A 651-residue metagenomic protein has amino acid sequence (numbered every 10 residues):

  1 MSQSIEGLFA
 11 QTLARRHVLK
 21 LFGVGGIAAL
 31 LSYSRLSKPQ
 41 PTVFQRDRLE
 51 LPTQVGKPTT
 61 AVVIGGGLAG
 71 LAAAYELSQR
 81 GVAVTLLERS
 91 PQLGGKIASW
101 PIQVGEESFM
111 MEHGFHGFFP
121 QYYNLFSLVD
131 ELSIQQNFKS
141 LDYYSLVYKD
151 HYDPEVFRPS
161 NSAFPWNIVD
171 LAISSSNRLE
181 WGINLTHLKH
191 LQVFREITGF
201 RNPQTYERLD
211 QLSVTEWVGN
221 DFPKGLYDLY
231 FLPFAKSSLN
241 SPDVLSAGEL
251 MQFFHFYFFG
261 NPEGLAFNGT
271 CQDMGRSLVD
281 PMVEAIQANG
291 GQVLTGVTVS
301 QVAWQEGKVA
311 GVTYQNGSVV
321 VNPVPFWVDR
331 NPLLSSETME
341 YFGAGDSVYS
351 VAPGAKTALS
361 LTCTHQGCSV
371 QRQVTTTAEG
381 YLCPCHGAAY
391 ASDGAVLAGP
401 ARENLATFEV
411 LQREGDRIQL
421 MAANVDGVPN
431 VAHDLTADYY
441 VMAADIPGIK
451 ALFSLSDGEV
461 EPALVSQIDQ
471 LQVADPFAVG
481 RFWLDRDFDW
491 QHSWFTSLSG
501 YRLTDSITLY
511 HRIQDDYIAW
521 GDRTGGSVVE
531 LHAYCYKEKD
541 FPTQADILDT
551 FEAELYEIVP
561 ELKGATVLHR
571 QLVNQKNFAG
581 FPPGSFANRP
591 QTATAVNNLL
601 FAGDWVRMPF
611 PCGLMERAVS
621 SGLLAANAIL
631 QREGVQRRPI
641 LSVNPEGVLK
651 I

Functional and structural regions predicted by a protein language model:
M1-A14, K38-P41: N-terminal secretory signal peptides
A14-G23, I27, L31: N-terminal export leaders
T59-T85: N-terminal Rossmann-like FAD-binding beta1-loop-alpha1 element of flavoenzymes
Q79-P101: Glycine-rich FAD pyrophosphate-binding loop
L125-F126, D130-E131, Q136-M251, G260: Mobile amphipathic helical/loop "lid" adjacent to a hydrophobic cofactor/ligand pocket
Y257-P323, E414, D426-H433: Helical element adjacent to the flavin cofactor pocket in flavoenzyme catalytic cores
S318-T377, N404-G427: N-terminal pre-ligand scaffold of iron-sulfur
A437-Y439, A444-G584, R589, A595-N597 (+5 more regions): C-terminal segments that line or cap access tunnels to active or ligand-binding sites in enzymes and enzyme-associated
